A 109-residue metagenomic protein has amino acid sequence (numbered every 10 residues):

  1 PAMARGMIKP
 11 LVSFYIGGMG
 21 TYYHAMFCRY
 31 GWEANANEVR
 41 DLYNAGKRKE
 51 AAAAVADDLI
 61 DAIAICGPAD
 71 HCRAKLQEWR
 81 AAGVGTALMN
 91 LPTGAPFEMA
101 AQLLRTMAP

Functional and structural regions predicted by a protein language model:
P1-P109: Active-site-adjacent structural elements that line small-molecule/cofactor binding pockets in enzymes
